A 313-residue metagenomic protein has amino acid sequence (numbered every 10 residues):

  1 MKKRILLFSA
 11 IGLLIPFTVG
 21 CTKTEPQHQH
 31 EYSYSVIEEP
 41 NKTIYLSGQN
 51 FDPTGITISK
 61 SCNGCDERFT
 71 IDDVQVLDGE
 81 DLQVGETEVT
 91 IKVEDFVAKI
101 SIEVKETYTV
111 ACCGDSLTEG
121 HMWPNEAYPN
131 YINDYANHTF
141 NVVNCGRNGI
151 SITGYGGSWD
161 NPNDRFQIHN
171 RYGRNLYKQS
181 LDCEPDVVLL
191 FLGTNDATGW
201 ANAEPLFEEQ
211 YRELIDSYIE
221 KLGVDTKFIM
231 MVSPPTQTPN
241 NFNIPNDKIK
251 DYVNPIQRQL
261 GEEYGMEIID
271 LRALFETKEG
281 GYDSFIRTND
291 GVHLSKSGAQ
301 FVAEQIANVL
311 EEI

Functional and structural regions predicted by a protein language model:
F17-G20: C-terminal motif of bacterial Sec signal peptides marking the signal peptidase cleavage site
H30-E67: Solvent-exposed, low-complexity, repeat-rich "mucin-like" stalks and linkers
V36, I58, V89-I91, I102: Extracellular/surface recognition and adhesion modules
K42-T43, C65-I100: Serine/threonine-rich, repeat-prone extracellular segments and beta-strand-based repeat modules of secreted/surface
K105-S158, S180: Serine-esterase "nucleophile elbow" of acetyl-processing enzymes
W123, F166-L206: Oxyanion-hole/transition-state-stabilizing segment in secreted/luminal serine hydrolases and related acyltransferases
I150-T153, G157-D160, P234-I313: Catalytic His-Asp segment of secreted/periplasmic serine-dependent ester chemistry enzymes
F191-N195, D216-Y252: Active-site segments of SGNH/GDSL-like serine hydrolases that catalyze O-acetyl group transfer/hydrolysis on lipids
